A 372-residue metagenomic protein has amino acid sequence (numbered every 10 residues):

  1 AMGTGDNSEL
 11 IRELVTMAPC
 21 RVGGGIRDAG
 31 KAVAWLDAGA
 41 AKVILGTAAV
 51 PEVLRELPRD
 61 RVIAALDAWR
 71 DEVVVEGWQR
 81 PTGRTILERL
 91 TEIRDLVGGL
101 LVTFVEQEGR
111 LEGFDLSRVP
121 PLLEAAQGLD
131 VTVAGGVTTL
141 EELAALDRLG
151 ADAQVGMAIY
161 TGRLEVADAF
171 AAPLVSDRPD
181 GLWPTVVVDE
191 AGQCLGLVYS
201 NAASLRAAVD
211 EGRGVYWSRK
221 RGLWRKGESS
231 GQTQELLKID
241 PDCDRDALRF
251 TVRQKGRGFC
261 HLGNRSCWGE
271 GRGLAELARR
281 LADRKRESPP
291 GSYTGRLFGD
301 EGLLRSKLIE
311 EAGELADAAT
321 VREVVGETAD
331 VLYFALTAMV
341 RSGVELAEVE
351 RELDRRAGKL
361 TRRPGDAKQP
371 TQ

Functional and structural regions predicted by a protein language model:
A1-L10, T47, V102-E112: Glycine-rich, proline-tolerant flexible connector loops at the mouths of alpha/beta enzymes
G5-I11, Q79-E88, E112-P121: Charged helix-capping and loop-helix junction motifs
N7-V43, E52-L54, S117-A153: Catalytic cores of alpha/beta
P19, I26-R27, I63, A158 (+1 more regions): Hydrophobic, membrane-interfacing alpha helices
G24-I26, T47-A48, L66-A68, F104 (+2 more regions): A cross-domain feature marking catalytic cores of carbohydrate-active enzymes and several ubiquitous metabolic/repair
V33-E108: Conserved anion-binding
Q79-T82, I86-L87, T132, D147 (+3 more regions): Flexible "arm" and connector segments at domain edges
V105-E108, V137-L140, R322: Short Gly/Pro-enriched loop/turn and capping motifs at secondary-structure junctions
